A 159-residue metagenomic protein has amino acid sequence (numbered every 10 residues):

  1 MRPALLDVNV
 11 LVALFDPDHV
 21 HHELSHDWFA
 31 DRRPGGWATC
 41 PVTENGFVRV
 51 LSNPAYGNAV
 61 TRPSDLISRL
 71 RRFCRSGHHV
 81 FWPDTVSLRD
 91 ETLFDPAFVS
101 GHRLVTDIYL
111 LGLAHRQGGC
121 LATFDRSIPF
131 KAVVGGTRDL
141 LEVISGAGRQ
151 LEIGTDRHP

Functional and structural regions predicted by a protein language model:
M1-T39, L51-S68, V133-G136, A147-E152 (+1 more regions): Short, well-structured N-terminal submotif of metal-dependent ribonuclease cores
P3, S87-S100, L111-P159: Acidic, PIN/NYN-like endoribonuclease modules and their adjacent C-terminal/linker elements
L11, E44-F47, I128-P129: A generic structural signal for short hydrophobic patches within well-formed alpha-helices
P17, A38-N45, I67-V99: Acidic catalytic patch
R32, F73-C74, A114: A generic structural signal for well-ordered alpha-helical segments
C40, T106, F124: Replace "coordinates the UDP/GDP/TDP-sugar" with "coordinates nucleotide-activated sugar donors
